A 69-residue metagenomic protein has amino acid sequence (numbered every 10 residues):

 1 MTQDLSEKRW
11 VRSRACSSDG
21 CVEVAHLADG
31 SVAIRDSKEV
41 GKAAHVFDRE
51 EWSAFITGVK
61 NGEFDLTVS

Functional and structural regions predicted by a protein language model:
M1-S69: Positively charged, low-complexity terminal tracts and the immediately adjacent first secondary-structure elements
